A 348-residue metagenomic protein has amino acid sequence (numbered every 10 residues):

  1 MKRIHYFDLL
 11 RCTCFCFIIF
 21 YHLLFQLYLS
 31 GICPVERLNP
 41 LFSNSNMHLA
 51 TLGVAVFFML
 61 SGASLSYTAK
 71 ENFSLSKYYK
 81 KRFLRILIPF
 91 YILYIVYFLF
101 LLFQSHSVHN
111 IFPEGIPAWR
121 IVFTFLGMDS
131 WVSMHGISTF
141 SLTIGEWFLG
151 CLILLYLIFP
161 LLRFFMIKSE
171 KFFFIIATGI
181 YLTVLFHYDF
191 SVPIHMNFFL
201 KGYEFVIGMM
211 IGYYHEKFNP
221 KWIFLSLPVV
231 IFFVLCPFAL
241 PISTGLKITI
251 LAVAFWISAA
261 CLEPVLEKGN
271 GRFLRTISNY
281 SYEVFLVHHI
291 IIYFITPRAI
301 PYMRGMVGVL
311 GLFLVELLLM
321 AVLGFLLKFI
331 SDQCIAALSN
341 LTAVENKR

Functional and structural regions predicted by a protein language model:
H5, L41-V54, G136-C151, H187-I207 (+2 more regions): Interfacial loop-to-helix transition and helix-capping segments at the boundaries of transmembrane helices
H5-A69, I86-Y94, F325: Functionally critical transmembrane alpha-helices in membrane proteins and complexes, commonly lining
C14, M47-V56, T68-S107, I111-G127 (+4 more regions): Transmembrane alpha-helical segments and their boundary/interface "anchor" motifs in multi-pass integral membrane
C16-L23, M128-V132, A177-D189, P228-P241 (+1 more regions): Aromatic-anchored segments of alpha-helical transmembrane domains
R37-S45, R85-C151, V184, I250-A259: Membrane-interface helix-loop-helix regions
I153-I180, M209-L227, R304: Solvent-exposed interhelical
F232-I335: Alpha-helical transmembrane segments of multi-pass integral membrane proteins
S331-R348: Membrane-proximal cytoplasmic C-terminal regulatory module of class A 7TM GPCRs
